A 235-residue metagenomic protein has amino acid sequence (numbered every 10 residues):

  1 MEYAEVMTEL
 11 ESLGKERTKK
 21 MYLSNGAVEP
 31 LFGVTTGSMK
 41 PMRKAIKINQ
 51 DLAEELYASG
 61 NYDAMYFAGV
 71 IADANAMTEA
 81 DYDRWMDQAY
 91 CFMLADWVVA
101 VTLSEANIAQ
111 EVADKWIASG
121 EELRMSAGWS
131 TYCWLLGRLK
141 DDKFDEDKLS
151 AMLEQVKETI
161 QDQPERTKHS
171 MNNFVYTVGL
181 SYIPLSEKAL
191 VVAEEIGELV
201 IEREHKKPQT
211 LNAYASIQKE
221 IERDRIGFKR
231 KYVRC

Functional and structural regions predicted by a protein language model:
M1-C235: Alpha-helical scaffold domains
